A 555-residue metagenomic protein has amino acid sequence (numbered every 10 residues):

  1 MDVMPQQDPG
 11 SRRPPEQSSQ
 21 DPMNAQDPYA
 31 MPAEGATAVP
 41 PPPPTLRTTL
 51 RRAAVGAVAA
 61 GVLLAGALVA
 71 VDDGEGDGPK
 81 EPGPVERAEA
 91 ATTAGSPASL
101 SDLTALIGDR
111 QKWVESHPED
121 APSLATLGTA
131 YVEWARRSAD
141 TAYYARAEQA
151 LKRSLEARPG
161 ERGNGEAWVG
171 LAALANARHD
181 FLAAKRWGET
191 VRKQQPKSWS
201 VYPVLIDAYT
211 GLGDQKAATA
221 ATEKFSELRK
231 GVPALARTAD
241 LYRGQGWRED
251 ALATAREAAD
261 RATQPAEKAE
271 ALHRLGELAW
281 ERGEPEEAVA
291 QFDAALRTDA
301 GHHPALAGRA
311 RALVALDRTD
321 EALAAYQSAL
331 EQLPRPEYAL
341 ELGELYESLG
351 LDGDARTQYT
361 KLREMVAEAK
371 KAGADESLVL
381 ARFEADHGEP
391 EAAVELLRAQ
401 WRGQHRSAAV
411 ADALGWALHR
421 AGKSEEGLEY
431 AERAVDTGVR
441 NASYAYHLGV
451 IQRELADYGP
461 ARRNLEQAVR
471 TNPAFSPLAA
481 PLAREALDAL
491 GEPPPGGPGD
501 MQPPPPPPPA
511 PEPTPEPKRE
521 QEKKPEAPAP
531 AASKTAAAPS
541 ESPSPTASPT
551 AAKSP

Functional and structural regions predicted by a protein language model:
V3-P159, G163, P473, A480-D488 (+2 more regions): N-terminal leader/linker segments that initiate helical-solenoid repeat arrays
P118, P159-R162, P196, R229-K230 (+8 more regions): Short coil turns that delineate tetratricopeptide repeat
S123, N164-A167, V201, A234-L235 (+6 more regions): TPR alpha-solenoid repeat register
T126, G170, V204, R237-T238 (+8 more regions): Canonical tetratricopeptide repeat
T129, E133-R136, A173, D207 (+9 more regions): Residue-level recognition of tetratricopeptide repeat
